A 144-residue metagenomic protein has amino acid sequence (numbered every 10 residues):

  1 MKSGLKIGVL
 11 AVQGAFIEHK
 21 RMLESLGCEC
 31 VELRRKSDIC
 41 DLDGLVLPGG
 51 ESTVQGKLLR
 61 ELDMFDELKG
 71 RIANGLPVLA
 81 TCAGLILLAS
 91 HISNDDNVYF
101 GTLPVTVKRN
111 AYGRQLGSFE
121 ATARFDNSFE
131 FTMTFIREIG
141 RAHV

Functional and structural regions predicted by a protein language model:
M1-E61, F65-N74, D126: N-terminal beta1-alpha1 cap of cysteine-dependent amidohydrolase-like domains
G14, S37, V107, A123 (+1 more regions): Residue-level detector of flexible, active-site-proximal loop/helix-junction positions within diverse enzyme catalytic
E51-R124: Cysteine-nucleophile active-site neighborhood
F129-F131, I139-G140: Mid-chain, well-packed structural core segment of small domains
I136: DNA-recognition element of transcription regulators
A142-V144: Conserved small/polar residues in nucleotide/adenosyl-binding loops
